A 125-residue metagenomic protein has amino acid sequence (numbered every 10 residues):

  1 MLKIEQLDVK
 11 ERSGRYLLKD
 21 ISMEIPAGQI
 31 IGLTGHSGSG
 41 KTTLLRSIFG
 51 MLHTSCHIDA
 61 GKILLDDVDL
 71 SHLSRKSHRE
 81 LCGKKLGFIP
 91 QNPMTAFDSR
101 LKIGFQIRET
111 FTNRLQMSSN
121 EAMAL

Functional and structural regions predicted by a protein language model:
M1-I4, V9-D20, A27, M51-C56 (+2 more regions): A short, flexible loop at the N-terminus of ABC-type nucleotide-binding domains that lies
R12, G50-T54, L73, F105-E121: ABC-type ATPase nucleotide-binding domains, specifically the catalytic core motifs of the NBD
I31, T42-S55: Short, conserved post-Walker A segment of ABC-type ATPase nucleotide-binding domains
G32, R79-E80, K84-Q91, F105: ABC nucleotide-binding domain signature
T34-H36: The feature captures the beta-strand-to-loop junction immediately N-terminal to the Walker
H57-D69: Conserved ABC transporter NBD signature motif
L70-G87, N113: ABC ATPase NBD coupling module
N92, S99-N113, L125: Q-loop/switch helix immediately C-terminal to the Walker
